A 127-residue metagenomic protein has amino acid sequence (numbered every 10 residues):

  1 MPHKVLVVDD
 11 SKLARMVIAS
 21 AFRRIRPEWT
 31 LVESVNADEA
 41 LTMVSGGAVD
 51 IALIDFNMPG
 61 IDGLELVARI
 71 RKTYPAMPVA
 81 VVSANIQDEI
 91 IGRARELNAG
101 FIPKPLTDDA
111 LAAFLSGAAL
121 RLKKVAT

Functional and structural regions predicted by a protein language model:
V8-D9, S34, A52: Conserved sequence signature across two-component system core domains
K12-V32: Two-component/phosphorelay signaling modules centered on CheY-like receiver
E33-T42, G63: Helix N-cap/capping motif at the beta->alpha junctions
T42, L64-P75: Short amphipathic alpha-helix used as the core "switch/output" element in two-component signaling
D55: Active-site residues of response regulator receiver
M58: Receiver (REC) domain active-site loop signature in two-component systems and cognate sites in sensor histidine kinases
E65, I86-I102, A113: Alpha4 helix (beta4-alpha4-beta5 surface) of REC/receiver domains from two-component response regulators
